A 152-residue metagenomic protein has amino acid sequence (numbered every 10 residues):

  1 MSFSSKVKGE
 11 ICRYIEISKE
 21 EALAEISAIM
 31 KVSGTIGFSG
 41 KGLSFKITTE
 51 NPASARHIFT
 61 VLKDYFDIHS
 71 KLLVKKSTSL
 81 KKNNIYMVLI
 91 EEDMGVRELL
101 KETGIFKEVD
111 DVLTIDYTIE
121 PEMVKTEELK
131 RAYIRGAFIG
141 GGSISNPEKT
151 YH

Functional and structural regions predicted by a protein language model:
M1-Y65, L73, D116-H152: Intein-associated homing endonuclease modules of the LAGLIDADG/DOD-type, together with closely related HINT-family
V61, D67-I115: A generic, well-ordered mixed alpha/beta core segment in the N-terminal half of proteins
